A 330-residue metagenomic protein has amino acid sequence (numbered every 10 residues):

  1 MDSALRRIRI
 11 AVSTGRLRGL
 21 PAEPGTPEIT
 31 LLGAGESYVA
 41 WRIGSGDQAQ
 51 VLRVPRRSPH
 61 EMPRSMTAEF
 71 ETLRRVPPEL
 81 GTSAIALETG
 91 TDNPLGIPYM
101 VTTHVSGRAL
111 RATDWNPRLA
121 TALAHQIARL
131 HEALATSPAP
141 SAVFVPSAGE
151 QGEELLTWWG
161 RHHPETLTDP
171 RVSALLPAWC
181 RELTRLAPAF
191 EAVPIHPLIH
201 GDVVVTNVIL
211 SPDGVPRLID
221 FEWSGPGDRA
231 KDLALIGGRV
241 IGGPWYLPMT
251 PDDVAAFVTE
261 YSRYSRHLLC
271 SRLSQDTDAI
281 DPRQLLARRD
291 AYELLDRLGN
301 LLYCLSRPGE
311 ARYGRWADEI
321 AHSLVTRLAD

Functional and structural regions predicted by a protein language model:
M1-E23: Juxta-kinase regulatory segment immediately upstream of eukaryotic protein kinase catalytic domains
D2, P248, L273, I280-R283 (+1 more regions): ATP/Mg2+ or Mg2+-diphosphate-binding catalytic cores that bind nucleotide phosphates or diphosphates via glycine-rich
E23-T30: Conserved N-terminal boundary motif of the eukaryotic protein kinase catalytic domain
T30-G44, V51-L52, T184-K231: Active-site acidic catalytic loop and adjacent metal/ATP-binding pocket of ATP-dependent phosphoryl transfer enzymes
Q50-I97, A112-L123: A conserved alpha-helical element in kinase catalytic cores
L87-P94, Y99, R108-L176, P188-H196 (+1 more regions): A cross-family kinase active-site recognition segment
T103: Conserved Hanks-type protein kinase catalytic core
L233-L273, E293-A311: Active-site activation/catalytic loop segments of kinase-like enzymes and analogous catalytic loops in related
